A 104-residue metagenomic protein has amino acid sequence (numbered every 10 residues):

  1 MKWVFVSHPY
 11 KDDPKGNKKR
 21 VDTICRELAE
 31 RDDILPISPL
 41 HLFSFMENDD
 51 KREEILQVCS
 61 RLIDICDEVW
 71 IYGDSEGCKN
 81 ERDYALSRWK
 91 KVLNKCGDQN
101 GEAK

Functional and structural regions predicted by a protein language model:
M1-K104: Catalytic phosphate/metal-binding cores of nucleic-acid and nucleotide-processing enzymes, i.e., regions that mediate
